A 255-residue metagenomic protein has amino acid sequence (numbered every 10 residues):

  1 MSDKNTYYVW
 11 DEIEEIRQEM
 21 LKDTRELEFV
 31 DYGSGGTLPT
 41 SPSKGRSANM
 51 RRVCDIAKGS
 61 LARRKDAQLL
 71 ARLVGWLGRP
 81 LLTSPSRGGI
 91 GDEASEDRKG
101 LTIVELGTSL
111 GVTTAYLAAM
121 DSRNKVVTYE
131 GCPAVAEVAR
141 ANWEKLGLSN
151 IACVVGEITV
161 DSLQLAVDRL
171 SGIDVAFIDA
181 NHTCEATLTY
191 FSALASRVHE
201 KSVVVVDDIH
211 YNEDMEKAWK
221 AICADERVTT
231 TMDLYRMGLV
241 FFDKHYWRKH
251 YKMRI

Functional and structural regions predicted by a protein language model:
M1-F177, N181-V203, I209-I255: A short alpha-helical cap/connector motif
